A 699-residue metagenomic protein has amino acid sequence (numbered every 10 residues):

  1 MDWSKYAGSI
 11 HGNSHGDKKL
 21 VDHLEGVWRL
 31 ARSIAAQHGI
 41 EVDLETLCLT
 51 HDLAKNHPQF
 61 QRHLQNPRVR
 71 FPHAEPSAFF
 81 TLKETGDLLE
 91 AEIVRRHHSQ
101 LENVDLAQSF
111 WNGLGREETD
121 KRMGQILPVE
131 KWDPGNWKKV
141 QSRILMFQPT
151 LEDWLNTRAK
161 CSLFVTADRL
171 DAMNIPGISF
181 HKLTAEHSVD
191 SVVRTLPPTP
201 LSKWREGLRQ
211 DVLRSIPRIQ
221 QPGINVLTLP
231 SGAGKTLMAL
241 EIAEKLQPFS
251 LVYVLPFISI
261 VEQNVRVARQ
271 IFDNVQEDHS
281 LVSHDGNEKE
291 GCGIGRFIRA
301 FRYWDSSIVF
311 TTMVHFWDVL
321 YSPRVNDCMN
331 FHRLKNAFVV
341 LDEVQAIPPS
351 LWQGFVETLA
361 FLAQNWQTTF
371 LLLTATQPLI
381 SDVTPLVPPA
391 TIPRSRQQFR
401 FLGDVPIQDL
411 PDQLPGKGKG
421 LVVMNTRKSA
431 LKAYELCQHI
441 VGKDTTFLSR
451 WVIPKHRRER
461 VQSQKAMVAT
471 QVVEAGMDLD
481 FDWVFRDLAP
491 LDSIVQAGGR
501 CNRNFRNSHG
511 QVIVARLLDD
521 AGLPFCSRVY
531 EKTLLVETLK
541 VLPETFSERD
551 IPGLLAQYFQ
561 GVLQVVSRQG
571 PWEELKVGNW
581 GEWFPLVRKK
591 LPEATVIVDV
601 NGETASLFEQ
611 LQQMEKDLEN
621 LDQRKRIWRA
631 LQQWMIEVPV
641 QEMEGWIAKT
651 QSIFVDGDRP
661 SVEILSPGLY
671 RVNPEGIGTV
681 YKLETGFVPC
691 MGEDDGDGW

Functional and structural regions predicted by a protein language model:
D2-S191: Accessory nucleic-acid engagement/destabilization modules that flank
I10-S14, E277-I294, N425-K428, T445-R460 (+1 more regions): Conserved helicase motor
E90, A363, D409-D412, K417 (+5 more regions): C-terminal helicase lobe and adjacent C-terminal extensions/tails of nucleic-acid helicase motors
I219-I242: Walker A/P-loop
Q247-I271, E277-V282, L379, R427: Conserved Walker A/P-loop ATP-binding site and its immediately adjacent core in helicase/helicase-like ATPase domains
D273-Y321: Inter-Walker segment of RecA-like/P-loop motor cores
V314-F316, V325-F361: SF2 helicase catalytic motif II
T369, L373-G416: Interdomain hinge/linker at the junction between the two RecA-like core domains of SF2 helicases
